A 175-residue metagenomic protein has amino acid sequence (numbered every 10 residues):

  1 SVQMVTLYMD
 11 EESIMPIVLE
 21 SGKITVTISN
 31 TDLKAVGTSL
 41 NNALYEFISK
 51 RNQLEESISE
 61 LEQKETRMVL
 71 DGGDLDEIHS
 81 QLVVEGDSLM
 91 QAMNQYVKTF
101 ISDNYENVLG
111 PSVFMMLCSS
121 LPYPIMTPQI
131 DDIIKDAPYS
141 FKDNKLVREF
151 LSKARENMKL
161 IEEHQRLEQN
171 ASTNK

Functional and structural regions predicted by a protein language model:
S1-S88, A92: A non-transmembrane, solvent-exposed segment enriched in polar/low-complexity residues
L40, V83, T99-F100, Y123: Residues at structural and domain junctions
D87-D103: Short amphipathic alpha-helical segments and their helix-coil junctions
S102-Y105, L109-K175: Charged, long alpha-helical assembly modules
